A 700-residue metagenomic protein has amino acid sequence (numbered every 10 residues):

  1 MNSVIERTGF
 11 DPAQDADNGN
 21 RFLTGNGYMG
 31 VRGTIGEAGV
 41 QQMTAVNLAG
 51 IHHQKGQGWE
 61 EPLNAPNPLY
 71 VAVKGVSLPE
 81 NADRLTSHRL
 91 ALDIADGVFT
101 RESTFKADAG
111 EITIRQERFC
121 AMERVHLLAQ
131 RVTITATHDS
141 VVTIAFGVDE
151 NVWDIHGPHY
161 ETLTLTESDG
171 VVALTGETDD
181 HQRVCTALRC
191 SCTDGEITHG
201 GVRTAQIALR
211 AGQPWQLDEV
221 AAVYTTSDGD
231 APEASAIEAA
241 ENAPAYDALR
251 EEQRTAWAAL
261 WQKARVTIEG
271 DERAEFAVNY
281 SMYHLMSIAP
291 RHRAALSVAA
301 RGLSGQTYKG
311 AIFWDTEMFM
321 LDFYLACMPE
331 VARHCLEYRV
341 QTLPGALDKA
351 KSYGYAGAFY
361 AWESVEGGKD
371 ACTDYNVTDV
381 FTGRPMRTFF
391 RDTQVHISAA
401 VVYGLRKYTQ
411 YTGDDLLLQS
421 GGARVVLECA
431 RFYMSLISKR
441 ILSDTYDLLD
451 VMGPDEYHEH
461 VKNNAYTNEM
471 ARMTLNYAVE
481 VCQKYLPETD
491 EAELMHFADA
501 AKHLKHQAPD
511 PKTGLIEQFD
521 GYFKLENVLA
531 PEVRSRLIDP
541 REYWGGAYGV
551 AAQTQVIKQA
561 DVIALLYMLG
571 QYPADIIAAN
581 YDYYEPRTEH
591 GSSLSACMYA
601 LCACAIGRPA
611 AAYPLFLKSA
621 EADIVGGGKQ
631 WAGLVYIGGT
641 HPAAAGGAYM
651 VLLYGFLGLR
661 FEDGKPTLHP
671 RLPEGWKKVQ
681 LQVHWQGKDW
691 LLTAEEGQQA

Functional and structural regions predicted by a protein language model:
M1-Y308, G546-V550, A700: Acidic/polar, glycine-enriched structural segments that form the non-catalytic walls/loops of the carbohydrate-binding
A16-N47, F319, S364-G367, A371 (+4 more regions): C-terminal capping/lid segments that line or modulate ligand- or cofactor-binding pockets
V142, S227-A234, A264-I268, A326 (+4 more regions): Inter-helical turn/loop segments and adjacent helix faces that build the functional surface of alpha-helical bundle
Q262-L296, A300, N468, E488-Y522: Gly/Pro-rich turn-and-neighbor structural signature
Y280-S287, Y338-G345, R424-L436, M473 (+3 more regions): Alpha-helical scaffold segments in carbohydrate-active enzymes
A289-S304, E330-Y403, T409, L416-S420 (+3 more regions): Helix-terminus loop motifs that line ligand-binding clefts
A299-A311, G354-T388, T445-N464, I516-N527 (+2 more regions): Carbohydrate-binding/catalytic loop surfaces
G310-T342, Q394, S420, N476 (+3 more regions): Active-site core of glycosidic bond-cleaving carbohydrate-active enzymes
